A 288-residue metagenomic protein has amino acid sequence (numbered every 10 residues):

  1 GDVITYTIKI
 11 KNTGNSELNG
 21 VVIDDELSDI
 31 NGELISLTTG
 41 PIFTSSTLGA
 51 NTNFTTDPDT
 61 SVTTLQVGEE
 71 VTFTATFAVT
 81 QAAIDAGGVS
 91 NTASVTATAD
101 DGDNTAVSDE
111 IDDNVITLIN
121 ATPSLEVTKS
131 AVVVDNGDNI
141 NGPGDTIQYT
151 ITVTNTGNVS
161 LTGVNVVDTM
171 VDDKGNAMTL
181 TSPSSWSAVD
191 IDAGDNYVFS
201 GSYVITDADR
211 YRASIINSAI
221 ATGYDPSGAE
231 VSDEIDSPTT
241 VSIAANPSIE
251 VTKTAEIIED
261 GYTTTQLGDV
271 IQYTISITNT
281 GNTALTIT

Functional and structural regions predicted by a protein language model:
G1-T288: Exported/extracytosolic protein signature
